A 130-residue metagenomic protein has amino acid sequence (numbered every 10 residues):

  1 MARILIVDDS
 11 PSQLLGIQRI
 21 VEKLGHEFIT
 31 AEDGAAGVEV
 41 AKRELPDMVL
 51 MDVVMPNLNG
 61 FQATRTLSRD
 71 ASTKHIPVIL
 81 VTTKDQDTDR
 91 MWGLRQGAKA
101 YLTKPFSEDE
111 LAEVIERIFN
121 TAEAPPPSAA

Functional and structural regions predicted by a protein language model:
M1-S12, I17-V21, V49: Conserved acidic segment of CheY-like receiver
G25-E32, V40: Short hydrophobic/Thr-rich beta-strand motif most characteristic of the beta2 strand and flanking loop of CheY-like
E44-L50: Active-site beta3 strand of CheY-like receiver
M55: Receiver (REC) domain active-site loop signature in two-component systems and cognate sites in sensor histidine kinases
K99: Short, glycine/charged-rich "phosphate-handling" switch motifs in NTP-dependent and phosphotransfer domains
F106-E116: C-terminal output helix
